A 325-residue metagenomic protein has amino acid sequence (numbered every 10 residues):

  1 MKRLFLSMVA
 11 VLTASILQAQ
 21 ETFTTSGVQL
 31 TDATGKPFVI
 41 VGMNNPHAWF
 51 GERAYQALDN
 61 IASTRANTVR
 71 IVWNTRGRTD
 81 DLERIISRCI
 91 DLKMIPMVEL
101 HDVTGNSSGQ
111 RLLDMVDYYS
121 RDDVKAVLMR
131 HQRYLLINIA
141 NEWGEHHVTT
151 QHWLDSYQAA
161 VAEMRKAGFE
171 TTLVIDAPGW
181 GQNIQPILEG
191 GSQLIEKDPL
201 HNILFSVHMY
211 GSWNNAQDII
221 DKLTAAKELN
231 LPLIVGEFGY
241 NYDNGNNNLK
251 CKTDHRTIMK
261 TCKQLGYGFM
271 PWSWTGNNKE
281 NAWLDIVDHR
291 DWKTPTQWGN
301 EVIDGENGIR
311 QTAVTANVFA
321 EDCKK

Functional and structural regions predicted by a protein language model:
L4-S15: Sec-dependent N-terminal signal peptides
M8, H47, W73, N141 (+1 more regions): Residues that line or immediately flank small-molecule/substrate-binding pockets and catalytic motifs
V11, A57, D123-V127: Short, charged beta->alpha transition segments
A19-T68, G308, A313-K325: N-terminal carbohydrate-binding accessory modules
T22-F23, I40, F50-G51, D114-R121 (+4 more regions): Extracellular glycoside hydrolase catalytic/binding regions
R53-Y118, Q158-G168, C251-G266: Aromatic-lined substrate-binding rim segments of carbohydrate-active enzymes
